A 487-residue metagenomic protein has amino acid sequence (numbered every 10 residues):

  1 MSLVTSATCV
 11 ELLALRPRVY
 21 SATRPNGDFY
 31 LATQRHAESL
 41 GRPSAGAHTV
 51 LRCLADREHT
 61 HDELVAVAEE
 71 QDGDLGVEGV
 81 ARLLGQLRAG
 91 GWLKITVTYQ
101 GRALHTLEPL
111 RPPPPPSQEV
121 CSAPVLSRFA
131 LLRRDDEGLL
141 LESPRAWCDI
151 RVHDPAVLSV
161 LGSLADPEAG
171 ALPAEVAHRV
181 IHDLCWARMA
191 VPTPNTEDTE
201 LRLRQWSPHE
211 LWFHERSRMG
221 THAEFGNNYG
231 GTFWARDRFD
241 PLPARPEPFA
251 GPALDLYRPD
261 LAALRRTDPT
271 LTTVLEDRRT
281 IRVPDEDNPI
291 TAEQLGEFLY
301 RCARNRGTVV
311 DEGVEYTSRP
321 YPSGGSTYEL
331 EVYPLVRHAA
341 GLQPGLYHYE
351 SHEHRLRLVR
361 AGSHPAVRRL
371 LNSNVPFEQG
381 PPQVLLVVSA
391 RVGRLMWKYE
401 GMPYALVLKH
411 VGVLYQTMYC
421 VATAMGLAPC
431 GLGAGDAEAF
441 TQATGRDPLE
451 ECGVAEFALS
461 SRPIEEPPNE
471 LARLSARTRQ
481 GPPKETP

Functional and structural regions predicted by a protein language model:
M1-R265, E276, T423, L474: Long, charge-rich, low-complexity alpha-helical segments
R188, C302, R306-V310, A422 (+1 more regions): A generic secondary-structure signal for well-formed alpha-helical elements
Q205-S207, W212-P381, R479-P487: N-terminal amphipathic, basic helical "cap/leader" segment at the start of enzyme domains
F298, V332, L386, V392-R394 (+1 more regions): Small-aliphatic-rich amphipathic alpha-helix that forms the alpha element of a beta-alpha
L346-H348, L385, V454-A458: Conserved hydrophobic/aromatic beta-strand scaffold that supports enzyme active sites
A361-V411: A mid-sequence, solvent-exposed acidic-amphipathic segment
Q442-L449: Short proline/glycine-enriched turn/loop segments at secondary-structure junctions
G453-P487: C-terminal helix-cap and adjacent tail motif
